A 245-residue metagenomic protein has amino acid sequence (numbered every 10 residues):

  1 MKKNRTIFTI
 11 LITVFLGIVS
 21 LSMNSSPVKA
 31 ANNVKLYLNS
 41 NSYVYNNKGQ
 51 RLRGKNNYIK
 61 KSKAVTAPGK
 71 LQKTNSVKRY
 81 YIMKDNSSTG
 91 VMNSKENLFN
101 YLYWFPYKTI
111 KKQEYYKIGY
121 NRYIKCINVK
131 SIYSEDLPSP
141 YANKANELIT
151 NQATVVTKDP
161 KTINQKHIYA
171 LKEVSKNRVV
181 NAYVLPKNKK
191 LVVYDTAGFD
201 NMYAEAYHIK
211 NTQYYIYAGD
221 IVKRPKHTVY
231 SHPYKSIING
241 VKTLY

Functional and structural regions predicted by a protein language model:
M1-V28: Sec-dependent N-terminal signal peptides of Gram-positive bacterial secreted proteins and lipoproteins
A30-H208, Q213-Y245: Beta-loop motif signature
